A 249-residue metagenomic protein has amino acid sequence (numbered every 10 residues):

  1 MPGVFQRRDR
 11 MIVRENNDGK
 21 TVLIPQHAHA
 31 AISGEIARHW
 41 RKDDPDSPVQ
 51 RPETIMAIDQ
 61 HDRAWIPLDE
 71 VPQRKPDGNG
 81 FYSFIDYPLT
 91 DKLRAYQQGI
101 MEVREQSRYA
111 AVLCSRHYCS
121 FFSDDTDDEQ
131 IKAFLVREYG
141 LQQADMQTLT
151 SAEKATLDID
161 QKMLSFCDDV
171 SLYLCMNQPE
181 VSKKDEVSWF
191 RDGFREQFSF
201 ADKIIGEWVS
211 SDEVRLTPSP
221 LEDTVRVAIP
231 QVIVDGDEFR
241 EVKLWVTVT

Functional and structural regions predicted by a protein language model:
M1-R10: Short, Lys/Arg-enriched N-terminal segments with co-localized hydrophobic residues within the first ~10-30 amino acids
G3, H39-D46: Secondary-structure boundary elements
G3, L23-Q26: Intrinsic low-complexity/disordered segments
V13-I24, G34-E35, E53-V181, D185: Divalent metal-dependent catalytic cores for phosphoryl transfer on phosphate-bearing substrates
A28-R41: An active-site-proximal "capping" alpha-helix that borders the catalytic cofactor pocket
D46-T54: Short, glycine/acidic-rich hinge or "gate" loops at secondary-structure transitions that mediate conformational
A133-T249: Non-catalytic terminal regions of proteins
